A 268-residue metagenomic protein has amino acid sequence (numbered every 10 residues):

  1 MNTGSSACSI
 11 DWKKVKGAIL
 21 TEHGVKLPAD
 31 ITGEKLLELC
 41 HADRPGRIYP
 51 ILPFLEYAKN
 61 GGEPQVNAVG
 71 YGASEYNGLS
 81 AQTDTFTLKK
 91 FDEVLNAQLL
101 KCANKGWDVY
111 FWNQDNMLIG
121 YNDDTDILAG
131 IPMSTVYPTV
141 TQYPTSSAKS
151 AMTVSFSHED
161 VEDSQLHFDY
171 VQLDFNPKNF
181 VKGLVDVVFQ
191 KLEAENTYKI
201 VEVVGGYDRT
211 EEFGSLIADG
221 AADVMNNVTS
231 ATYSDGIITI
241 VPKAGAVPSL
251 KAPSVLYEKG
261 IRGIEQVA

Functional and structural regions predicted by a protein language model:
M1-T83, A129-S147: Solvent-exposed edge beta-strands and adjacent loop segments that serve as assembly or binding interfaces
E56-P64, W112-D163, V267: Short beta-strand and beta-hairpin "edge-sheet" elements
P64-N96, S147-S164: Oligomerization/assembly interface segments of phage tail-like spikes and tubes
K89-L128: Short, acidic/charged, Gly/Pro-enriched secondary-structure junctions
L99-Y110, Q172-P177, V247-G260: Extended Gly/Ser/Thr-rich low-complexity repeat segments, especially those forming or decorating extracellular
L173-T197: Beta-strand-rich domain onsets/edges
K191-E212: Beta-strand-rich structural segments
T210-A268: The feature marks long extracellular or luminal low-complexity segments
